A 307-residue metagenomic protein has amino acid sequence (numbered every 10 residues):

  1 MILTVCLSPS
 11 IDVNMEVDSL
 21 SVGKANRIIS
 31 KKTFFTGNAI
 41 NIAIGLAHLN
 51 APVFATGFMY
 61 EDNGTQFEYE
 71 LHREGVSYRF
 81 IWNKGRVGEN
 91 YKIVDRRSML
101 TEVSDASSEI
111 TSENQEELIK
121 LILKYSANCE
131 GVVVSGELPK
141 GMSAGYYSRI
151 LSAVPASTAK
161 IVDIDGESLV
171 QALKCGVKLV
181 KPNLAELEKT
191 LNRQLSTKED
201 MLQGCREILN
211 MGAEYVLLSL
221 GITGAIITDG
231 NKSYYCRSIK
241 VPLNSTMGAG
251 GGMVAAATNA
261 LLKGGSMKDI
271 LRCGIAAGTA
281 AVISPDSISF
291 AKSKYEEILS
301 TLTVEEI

Functional and structural regions predicted by a protein language model:
M1-T56, G64-Q66, R237: Glycine-rich phosphate/adenosyl-contacting loop at the front of the ribokinase-like
I2, A51-V53, Y78, K160 (+2 more regions): Hydrophobic anchor at the start of a short beta-strand that flanks the dinucleotide cofactor-binding loop
K24, H48-C129, E296-I307: Conserved N-terminal subdomain of the carbohydrate kinase-like
A47, P155, L262: Gly/Ala-rich phosphate-binding loop of Rossmann-like dinucleotide-binding domains, activating on the conserved
S108-T111, L138-M142, S168-V170, G224-A225 (+1 more regions): Short, small-residue-enriched loops and turns at beta-alpha junctions that line or gate enzyme active sites
C129-K140: Short acidic, glycine-rich surface-loop motifs adjacent to enzyme active sites
G145-N231: Conserved phosphate/ATP/ADP-binding segment of small-molecule kinases
V170-Q171, K198-I307: Conserved phosphate-binding/catalytic region of the ribokinase-like
